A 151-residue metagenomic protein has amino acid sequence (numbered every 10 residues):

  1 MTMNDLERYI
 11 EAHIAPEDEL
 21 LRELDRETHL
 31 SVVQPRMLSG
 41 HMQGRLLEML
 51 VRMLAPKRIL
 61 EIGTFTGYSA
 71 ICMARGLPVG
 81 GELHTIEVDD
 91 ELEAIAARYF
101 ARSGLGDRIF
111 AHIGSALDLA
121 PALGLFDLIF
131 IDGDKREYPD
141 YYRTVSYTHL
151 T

Functional and structural regions predicted by a protein language model:
M1-E17: N-terminal auxiliary segments of SAM/dcSAM-dependent transferases
S31-S39: Class I SAM-dependent methyltransferase Rossmann-like catalytic core, especially the SAM/SAH-binding loop
G40-L117: SAM cofactor-binding core of SAM-dependent methyltransferases, primarily the Rossmann-like beta-alpha-beta module
M73, V145-S146: Class I S-adenosylmethionine-dependent transferase superfamily signal
P121-L128: A short acidic, Gly/Pro-enriched loop at the edge of an enzyme's catalytic core that lines a small-molecule cofactor
L128-E137: A short SAM/SAH-binding and catalytic strip from SAM-dependent methyltransferases
R136-T144: A short, conserved alpha-helix within the catalytic core of class I
T148-T151: Conserved small/polar residues in nucleotide/adenosyl-binding loops
